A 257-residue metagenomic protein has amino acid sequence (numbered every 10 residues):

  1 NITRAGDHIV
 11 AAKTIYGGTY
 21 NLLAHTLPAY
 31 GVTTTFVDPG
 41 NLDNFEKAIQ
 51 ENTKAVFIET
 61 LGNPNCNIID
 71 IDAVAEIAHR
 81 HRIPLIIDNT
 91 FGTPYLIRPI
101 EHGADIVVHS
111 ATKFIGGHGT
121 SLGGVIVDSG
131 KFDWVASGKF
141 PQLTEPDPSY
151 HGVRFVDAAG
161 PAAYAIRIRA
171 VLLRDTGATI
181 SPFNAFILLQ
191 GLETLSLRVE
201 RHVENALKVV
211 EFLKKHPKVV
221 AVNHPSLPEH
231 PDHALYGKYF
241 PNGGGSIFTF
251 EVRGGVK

Functional and structural regions predicted by a protein language model:
N1-H216, N223: Conserved PLP-enzyme active-site core in the AAT-like
A221-K257: Conserved PLP-binding catalytic core of the aspartate aminotransferase-like
